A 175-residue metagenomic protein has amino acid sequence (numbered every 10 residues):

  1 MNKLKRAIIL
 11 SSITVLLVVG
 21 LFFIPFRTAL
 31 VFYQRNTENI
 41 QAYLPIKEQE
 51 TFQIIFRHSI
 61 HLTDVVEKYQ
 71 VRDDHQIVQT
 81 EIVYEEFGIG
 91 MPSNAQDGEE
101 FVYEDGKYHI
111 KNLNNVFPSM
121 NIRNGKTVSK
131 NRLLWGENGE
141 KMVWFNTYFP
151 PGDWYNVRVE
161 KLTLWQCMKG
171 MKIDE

Functional and structural regions predicted by a protein language model:
M1-R6: Positively charged n-region of N-terminal signal peptides that target proteins for export
I9-P25: Hydrophobic membrane-insertion alpha-helices, especially the h-region of bacterial N-terminal signal peptides
G20-N36: Aromatic-capped interface at the extracytoplasmic side of an N-terminal signal-anchor transmembrane helix
T28-A29, E48-I54: Short, hydrophobic/aromatic-rich segments at coil-to-beta transitions
Y33-N36, F56-I60, W135-G139: Short acidic, glycine-rich loop/turn motifs
E38-Y43: Local beta-strand/beta-hairpin segments that build beta-sheet-rich folds
Q53-S93: Extracytoplasmic/periplasmic/luminal assembly and interaction segments in envelope/secretory/respiratory proteins
T80, M91-S93, D97-E175: Mature, soluble, non-transmembrane domains
